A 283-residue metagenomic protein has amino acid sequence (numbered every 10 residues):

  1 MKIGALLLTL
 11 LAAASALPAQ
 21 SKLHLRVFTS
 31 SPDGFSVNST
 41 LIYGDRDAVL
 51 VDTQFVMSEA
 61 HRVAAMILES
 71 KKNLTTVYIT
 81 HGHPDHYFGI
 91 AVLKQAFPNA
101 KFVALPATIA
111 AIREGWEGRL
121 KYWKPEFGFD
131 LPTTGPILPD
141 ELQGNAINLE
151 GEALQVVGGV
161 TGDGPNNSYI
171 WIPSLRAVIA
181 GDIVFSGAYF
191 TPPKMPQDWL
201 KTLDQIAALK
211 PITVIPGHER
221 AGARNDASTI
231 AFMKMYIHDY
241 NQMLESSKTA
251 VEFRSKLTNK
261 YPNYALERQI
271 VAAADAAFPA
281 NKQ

Functional and structural regions predicted by a protein language model:
M1-L7: Bacterial N-terminal signal peptides that target proteins for export
L10, L17, A146, A208-T213 (+1 more regions): Accessory terminal helices/loops
S21-E69, S168-D182: Conserved beta-strand hairpin/beta-sheet module of binuclear metal-dependent hydrolase folds, prominently
S39, A60-A64, Y87-K94, I109 (+6 more regions): Extracytoplasmic/secreted envelope proteins and their assembly/folding machinery, especially bacterial periplasmic
A48, F55-V56, G159-D239: Metallo-beta-lactamase
V49-D52, T76-I79, Q155-V156: Short catalytic-loop micro-motif centered on adjacent basic/acidic residues
S58-A104, L209-K210: Active-site metal-binding motif and surrounding structural segment of the metallo-beta-lactamase
A110-N166, P173-S174: Metallo-beta-lactamase
